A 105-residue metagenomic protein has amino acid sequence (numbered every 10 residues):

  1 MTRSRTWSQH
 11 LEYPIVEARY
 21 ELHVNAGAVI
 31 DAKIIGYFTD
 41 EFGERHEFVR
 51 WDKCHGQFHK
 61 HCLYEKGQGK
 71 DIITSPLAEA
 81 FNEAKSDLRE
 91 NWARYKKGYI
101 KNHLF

Functional and structural regions predicted by a protein language model:
M1-T39: Negatively charged, low-complexity tracts enriched in Asp/Glu with abundant Ser/Thr
A28-G69: A short, structured beta-strand/loop element
C54-F105: Mixed-charge, Lys/Arg-enriched low-complexity segments
